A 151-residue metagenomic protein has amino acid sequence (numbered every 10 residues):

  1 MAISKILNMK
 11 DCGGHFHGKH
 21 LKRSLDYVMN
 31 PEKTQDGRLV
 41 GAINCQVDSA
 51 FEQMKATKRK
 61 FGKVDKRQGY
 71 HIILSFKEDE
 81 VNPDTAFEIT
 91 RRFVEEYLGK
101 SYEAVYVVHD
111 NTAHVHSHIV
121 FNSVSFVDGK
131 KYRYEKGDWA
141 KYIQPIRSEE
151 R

Functional and structural regions predicted by a protein language model:
M1-E149: N-terminal nicking endonuclease/strand-transfer module with a His-rich metal-binding environment and a catalytic Tyr
